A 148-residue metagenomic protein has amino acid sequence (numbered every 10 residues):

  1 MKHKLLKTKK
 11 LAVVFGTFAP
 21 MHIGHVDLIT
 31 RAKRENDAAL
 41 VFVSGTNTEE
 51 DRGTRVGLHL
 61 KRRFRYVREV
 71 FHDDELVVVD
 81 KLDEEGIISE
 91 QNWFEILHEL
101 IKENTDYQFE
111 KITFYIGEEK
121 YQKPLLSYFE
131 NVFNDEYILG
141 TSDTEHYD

Functional and structural regions predicted by a protein language model:
M1-D148: Nucleotidyltransferase catalytic core that binds NTPs
